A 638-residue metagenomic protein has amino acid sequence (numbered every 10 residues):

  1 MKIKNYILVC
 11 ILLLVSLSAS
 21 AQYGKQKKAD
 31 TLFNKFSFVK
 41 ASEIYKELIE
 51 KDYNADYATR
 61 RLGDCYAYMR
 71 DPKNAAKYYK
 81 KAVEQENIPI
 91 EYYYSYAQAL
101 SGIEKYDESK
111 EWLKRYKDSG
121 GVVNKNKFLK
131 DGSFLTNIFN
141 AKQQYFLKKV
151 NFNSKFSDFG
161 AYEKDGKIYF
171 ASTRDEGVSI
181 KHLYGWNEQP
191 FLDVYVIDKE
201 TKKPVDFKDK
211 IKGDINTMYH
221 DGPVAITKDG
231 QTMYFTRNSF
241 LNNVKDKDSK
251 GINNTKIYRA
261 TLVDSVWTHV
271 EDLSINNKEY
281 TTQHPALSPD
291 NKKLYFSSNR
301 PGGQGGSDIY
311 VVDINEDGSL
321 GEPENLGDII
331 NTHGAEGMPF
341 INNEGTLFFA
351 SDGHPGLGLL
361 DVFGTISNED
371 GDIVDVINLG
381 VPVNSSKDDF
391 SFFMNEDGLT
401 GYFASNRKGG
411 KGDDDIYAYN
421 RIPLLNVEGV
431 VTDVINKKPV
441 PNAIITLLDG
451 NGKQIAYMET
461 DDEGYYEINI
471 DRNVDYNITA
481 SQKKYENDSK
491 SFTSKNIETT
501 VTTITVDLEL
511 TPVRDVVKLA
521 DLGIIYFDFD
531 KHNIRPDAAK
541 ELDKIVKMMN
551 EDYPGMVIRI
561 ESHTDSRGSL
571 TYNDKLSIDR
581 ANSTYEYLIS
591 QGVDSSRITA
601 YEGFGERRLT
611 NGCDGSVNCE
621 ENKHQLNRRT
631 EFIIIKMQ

Functional and structural regions predicted by a protein language model:
Y92-S95, G102, Y106-E108, R115-V430 (+6 more regions): Short, conserved micro-motifs composed of acidic
S351, P355-G358, N550, E561-Q638: Periplasmic OmpA-like peptidoglycan-binding domain that tethers envelope proteins to the cell wall
D449-Y465: Short, acidic Ser/Thr/Gly-rich low-complexity loop/linker segments typical of extracellular and cell-surface proteins
V474-K484: A short, solvent-exposed beta-strand micro-motif common in secreted/extracellular proteins
F527-S562, I589-S590, F632-Q638: Periplasmic peptidoglycan-binding/anchoring modules of Gram-negative envelope and division proteins
